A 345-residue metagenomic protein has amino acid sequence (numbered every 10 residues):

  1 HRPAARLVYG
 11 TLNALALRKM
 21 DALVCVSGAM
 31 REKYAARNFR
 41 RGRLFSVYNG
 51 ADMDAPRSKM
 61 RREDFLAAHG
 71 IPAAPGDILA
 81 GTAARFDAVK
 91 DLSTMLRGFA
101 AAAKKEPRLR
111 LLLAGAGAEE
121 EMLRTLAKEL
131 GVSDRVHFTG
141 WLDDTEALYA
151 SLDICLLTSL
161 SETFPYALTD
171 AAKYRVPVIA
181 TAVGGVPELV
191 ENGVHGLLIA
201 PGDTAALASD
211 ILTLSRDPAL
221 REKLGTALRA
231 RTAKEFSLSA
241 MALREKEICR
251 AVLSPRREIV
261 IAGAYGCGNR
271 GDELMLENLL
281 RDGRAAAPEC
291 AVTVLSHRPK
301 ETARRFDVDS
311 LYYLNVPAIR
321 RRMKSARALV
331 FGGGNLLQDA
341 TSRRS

Functional and structural regions predicted by a protein language model:
H1-D21, R37-F39: A conserved, positively charged/aromatic
M20-S46, A51-A55: A short, active-site helix/loop in glycosyltransferases that binds the activated sugar's phosphate group
P56-A73: A short helix/loop element that forms part of the nucleotide-sugar donor recognition site in Leloir-type
I78, T82-A101, L111, A118-T125 (+3 more regions): A conserved mid-protein helix/loop that constitutes part of the nucleotide-sugar donor-binding site
W141, L160: Aromatic "clamp/platform" in nucleotide-sugar-dependent glycosyltransferases that forms part of the donor/acceptor
P177-A180, V190: Short hydrophobic beta-strand element within catalytic cores of glycosyltransferases and related nucleotide-activated
N192-G193, L197-T204, T213-P218: Conserved acidic donor-binding segment of nucleotide-sugar-dependent glycosyltransferases
R257-S345: Aromatic- and Gly/Pro-rich donor/ligand-binding loops that form nucleotide- or phosphate-bearing donor binding pockets
